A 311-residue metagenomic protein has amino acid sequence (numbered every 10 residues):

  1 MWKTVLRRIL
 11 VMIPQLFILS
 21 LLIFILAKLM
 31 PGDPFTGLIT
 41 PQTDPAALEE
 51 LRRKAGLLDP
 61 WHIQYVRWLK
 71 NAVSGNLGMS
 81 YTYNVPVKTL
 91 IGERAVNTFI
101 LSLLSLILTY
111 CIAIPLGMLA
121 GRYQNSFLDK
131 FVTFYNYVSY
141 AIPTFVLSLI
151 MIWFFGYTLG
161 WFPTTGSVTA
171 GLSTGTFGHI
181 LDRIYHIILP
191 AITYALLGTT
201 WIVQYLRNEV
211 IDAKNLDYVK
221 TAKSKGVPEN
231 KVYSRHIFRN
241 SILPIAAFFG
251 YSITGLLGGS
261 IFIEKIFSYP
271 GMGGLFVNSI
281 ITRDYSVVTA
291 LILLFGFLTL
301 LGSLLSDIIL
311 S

Functional and structural regions predicted by a protein language model:
W2-K3, A95-L128, T144, T174-S311: Alpha-helical transmembrane segments of integral membrane proteins, especially multi-pass inner/plasma-membrane
L6-L16: N-terminal signal-anchor/signal peptide hydrophobic helix marking the start of the first transmembrane segment
I9, L51, W61-L77, V87 (+8 more regions): Hydrophobic alpha-helical segments of integral membrane proteins, encompassing both true transmembrane helices
M12, Q42, Y110, Y137 (+4 more regions): Residue-level recognition of pore/gate-forming positions within transmembrane alpha-helices of multi-pass
M12, R94, T98, F134-A141 (+1 more regions): Residue-level signal for discrete positions within transmembrane alpha-helices of multi-pass small-molecule
Q15-V66, L159-I180: Hydrophobic alpha-helical transmembrane segments of membrane transport/permease proteins and related membrane-embedded
L22-L29, R67-K70, Y135-T165, I192-T199: Membrane-water interface segments at the C-terminal ends of transmembrane alpha-helices in multi-pass inner-membrane
L58-I114: An internal, D/E-rich "acidic patch" concept
